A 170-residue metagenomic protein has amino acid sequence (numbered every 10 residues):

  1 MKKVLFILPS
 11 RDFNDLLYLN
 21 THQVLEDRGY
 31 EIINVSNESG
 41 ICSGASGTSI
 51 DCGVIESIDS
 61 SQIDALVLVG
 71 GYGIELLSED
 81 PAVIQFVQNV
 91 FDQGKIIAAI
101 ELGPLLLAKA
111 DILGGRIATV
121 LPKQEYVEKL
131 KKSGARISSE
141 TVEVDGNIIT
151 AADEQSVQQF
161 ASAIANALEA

Functional and structural regions predicted by a protein language model:
M1-Q93, L105-L113, I117, V127-A170: Extended, subdomain-level signal for the structured scaffold at the beginning of enzyme domains
I100-L102: Short, thiol/selenol-centered motifs that function as redox-active sites or metal-ligating centers
L121: Glycine/proline-rich loop-helix segments at beta-alpha junctions forming the active-site rim of enzyme cores
